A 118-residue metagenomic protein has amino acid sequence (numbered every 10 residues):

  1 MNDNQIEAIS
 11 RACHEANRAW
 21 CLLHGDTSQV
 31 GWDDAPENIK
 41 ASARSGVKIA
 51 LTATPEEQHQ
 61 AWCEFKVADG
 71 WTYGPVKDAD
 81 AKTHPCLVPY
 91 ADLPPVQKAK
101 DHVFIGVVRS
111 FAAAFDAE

Functional and structural regions predicted by a protein language model:
M1-E118: Alpha-helical propensity feature that highlights long, continuous alpha-helices across diverse contexts
